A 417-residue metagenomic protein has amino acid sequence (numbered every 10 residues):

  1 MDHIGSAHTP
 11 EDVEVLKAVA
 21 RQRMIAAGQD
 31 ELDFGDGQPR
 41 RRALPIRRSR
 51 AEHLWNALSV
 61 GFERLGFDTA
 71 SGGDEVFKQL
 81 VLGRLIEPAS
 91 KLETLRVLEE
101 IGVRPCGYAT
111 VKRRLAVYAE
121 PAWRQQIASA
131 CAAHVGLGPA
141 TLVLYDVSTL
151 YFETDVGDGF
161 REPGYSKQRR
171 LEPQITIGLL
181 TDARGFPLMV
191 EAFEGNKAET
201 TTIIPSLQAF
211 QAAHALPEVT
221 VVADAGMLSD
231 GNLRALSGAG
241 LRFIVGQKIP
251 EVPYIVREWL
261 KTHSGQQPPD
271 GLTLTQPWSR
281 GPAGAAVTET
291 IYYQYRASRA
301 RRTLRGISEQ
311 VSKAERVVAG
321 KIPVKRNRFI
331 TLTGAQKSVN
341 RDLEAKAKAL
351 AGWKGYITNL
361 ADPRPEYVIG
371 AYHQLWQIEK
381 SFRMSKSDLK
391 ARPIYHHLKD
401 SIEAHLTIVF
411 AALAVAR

Functional and structural regions predicted by a protein language model:
M1-R161, L171-E172, L180-E191, N196 (+3 more regions): Dynamic "connector" segments at or just before major functional cores
G5, L398-R417: Basic, amphipathic alpha-helical segments enriched in Lys/Arg and hydrophobic/aromatic residues
I101-C106, P121, L137, A183-F186 (+4 more regions): Secondary-structure transition/capping motifs at alpha-helix termini and the adjoining loop/turn into the next element
P173-I175, T181, M189-A192, R234 (+1 more regions): An anionic, glycine-rich sequence signature occurring as long contiguous blocks
E191-A213: Active-site beta-loop-alpha junctions of metal-dependent nucleic acid enzymes, especially the RNase H-like/DDE
A198, V222-G231, I249-E251, D400-E403: Acidic, metal-coordinating catalytic cores used for nucleic-acid/nucleotide bond scission and strand-transfer chemistry
V368-Y395: Short amphipathic alpha-helical "interface-anchor" segments enriched in bulky aromatics
